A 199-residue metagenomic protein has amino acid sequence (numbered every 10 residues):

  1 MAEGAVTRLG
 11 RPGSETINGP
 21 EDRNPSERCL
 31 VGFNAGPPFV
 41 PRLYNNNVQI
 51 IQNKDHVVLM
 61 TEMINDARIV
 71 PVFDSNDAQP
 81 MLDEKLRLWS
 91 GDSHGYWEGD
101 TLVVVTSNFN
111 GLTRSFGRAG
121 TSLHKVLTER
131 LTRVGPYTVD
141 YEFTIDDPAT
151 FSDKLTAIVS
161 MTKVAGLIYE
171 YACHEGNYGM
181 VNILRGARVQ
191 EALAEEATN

Functional and structural regions predicted by a protein language model:
M1-N199: PEST-like low-complexity, intrinsically disordered acidic/proline/serine-rich tracts that flank trafficking/processing
